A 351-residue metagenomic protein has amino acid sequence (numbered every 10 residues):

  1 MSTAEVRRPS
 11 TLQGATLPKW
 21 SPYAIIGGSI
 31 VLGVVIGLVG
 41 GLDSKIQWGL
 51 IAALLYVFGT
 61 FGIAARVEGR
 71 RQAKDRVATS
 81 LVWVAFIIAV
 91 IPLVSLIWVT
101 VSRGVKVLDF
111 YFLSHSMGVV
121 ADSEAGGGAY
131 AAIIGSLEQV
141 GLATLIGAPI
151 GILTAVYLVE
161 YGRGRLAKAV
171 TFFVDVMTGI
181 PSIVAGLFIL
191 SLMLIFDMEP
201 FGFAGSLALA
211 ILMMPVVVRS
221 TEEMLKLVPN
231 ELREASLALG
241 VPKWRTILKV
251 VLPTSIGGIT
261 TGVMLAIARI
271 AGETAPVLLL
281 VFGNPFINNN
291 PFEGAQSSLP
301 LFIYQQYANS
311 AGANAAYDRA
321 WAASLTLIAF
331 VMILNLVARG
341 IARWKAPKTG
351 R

Functional and structural regions predicted by a protein language model:
M1-V35, L50-A85, A338-R351: Transmembrane alpha-helical segments of polytopic membrane transport and secretion proteins
V6-S10, G37-S44, F61, A65-V84 (+3 more regions): Periplasmic/extracellular loop-to-transmembrane helix junction in inner-membrane transport proteins
T16-L17, D75-S80, I150-I189, V216-E223 (+1 more regions): Cytoplasmic-entry segments and transmembrane alpha-helices of multi-pass inner-membrane transporters
G49-Y56, G126-Y157: Transmembrane alpha-helix signature in integral membrane proteins
D175-A210: Generic hydrophobic transmembrane alpha-helix motif, especially the helices
S220, K243-V281: Transmembrane alpha-helices
V277-I328: Interhelical loop and adjacent transmembrane-helix boundary motif in polytopic membrane transport permeases
